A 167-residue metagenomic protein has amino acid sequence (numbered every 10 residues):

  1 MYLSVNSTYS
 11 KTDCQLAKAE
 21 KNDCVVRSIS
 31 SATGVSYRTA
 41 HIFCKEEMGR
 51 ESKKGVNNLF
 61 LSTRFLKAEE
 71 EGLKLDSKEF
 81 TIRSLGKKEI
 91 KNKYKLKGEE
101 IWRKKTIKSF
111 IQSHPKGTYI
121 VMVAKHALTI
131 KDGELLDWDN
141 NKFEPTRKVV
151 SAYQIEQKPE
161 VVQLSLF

Functional and structural regions predicted by a protein language model:
M1-S77: Active-site nucleophile-adjacent alpha helix/oxyanion-hole segment immediately C-terminal to the catalytic cysteine
Y2, D13, E79-I82, K87 (+1 more regions): Intrinsically disordered, low-complexity regions
C24, L128, L166: A residue-level signal for conserved active-site and pocket-lining positions in enzyme catalytic cores
M48-K125, K131-G133, W138-N140: Conserved active-site-adjacent core of cysteine acyl-enzyme catalytic domains
L135-F167: Noncatalytic regulatory segments and standalone regulatory/sensor domains
